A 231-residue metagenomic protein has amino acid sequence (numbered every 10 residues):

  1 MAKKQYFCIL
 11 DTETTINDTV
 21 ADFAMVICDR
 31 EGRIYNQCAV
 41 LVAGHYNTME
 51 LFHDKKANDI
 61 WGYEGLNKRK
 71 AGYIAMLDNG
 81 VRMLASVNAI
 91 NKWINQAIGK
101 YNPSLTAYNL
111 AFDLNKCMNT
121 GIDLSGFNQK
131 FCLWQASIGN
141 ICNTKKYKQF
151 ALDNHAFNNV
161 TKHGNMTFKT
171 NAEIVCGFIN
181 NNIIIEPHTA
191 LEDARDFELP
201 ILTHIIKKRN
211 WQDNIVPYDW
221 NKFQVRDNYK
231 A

Functional and structural regions predicted by a protein language model:
A2-M118: Conserved non-catalytic scaffold segment of RNase H-like nuclease domains
N17, I138, L199: Conserved protein kinase catalytic core
V40-A43, N128-C142: A short, structured active-site edge motif that brings together acidic residues
Y46-A71, I138-A194: Active-site-proximal helix-loop-helix substrate-binding element of RNase H-like nuclease domains
M76-L77, I122-S125, N182-E186: Short, polar/flexible loop-turn hinges at active-site or ligand-entry regions and domain interfaces
S104-L110, K116, A156-A231: Acidic, Mg2+-coordinating catalytic module of metal-dependent nucleases/exonucleases that use a two-metal-ion mechanism
A111-L133: Substrate-recognition/cap helix-loop segment adjacent to the acidic, metal-dependent catalytic center of Asp-based
